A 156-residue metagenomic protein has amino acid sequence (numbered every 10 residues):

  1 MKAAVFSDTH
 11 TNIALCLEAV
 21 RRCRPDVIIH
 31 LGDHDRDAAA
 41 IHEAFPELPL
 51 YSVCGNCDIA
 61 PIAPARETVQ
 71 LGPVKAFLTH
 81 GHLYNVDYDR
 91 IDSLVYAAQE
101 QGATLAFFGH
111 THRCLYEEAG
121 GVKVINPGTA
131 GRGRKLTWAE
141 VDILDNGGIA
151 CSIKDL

Functional and structural regions predicted by a protein language model:
K2-L71: Core catalytic region of metal-dependent phosphoesterases/phosphodiesterases, especially metallo-beta-lactamase-like
A3, L15, R22, A65 (+4 more regions): Binuclear metal-dependent phosphoesterase catalytic core
F6, V53-G55, T79, P127 (+1 more regions): Conserved beta-strand termini and adjacent loop/short-helix elements that scaffold enzyme active sites in alpha/beta
H10-A14, D35-A39, C57-I62, Y84-Y88 (+2 more regions): Active-site environment of divalent metal-dependent phosphoester hydrolases
I29, Y51-V53, F77, F107 (+1 more regions): Hydrophobic/aromatic beta-strand patches that form the interior of the parallel beta-sheet core in alpha/beta enzyme
A40-Y51, Y116-T129: Short acidic, glycine/proline-enriched helix-loop-strand junctions
Y51-S52, C57, A63-Q101: Glycine/small-residue-rich loop that forms an oxyanion/phosphate-binding "nest" at active or ligand-binding sites
L78-Y84, G102-F108, A150-L156: Short secondary-structure transition/capping segments
